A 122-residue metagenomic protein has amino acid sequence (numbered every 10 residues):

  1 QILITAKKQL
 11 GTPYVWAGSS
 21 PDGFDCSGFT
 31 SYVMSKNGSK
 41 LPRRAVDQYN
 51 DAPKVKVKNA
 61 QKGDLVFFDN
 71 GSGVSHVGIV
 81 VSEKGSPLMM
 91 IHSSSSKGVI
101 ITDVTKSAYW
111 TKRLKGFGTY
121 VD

Functional and structural regions predicted by a protein language model:
Q1-T12, R113-D122: Intrinsically disordered, low-complexity, Pro/Ser/Thr/Asn/Gly/Ala-rich spacer/linker segments adjacent to signal
L3, K7, S27-S31, A60 (+2 more regions): Extracytoplasmic/secreted envelope proteins and their assembly/folding machinery, especially bacterial periplasmic
T12-K62: Catalytic cysteine-centered active-site loop
S39, P53, V77-D122: Aromatic- and glycine-rich peptidoglycan recognition patches
G63-D64, I79: Structural motif
